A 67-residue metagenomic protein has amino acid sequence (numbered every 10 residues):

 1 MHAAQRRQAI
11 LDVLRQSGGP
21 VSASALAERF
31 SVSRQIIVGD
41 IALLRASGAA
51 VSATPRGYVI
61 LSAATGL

Functional and structural regions predicted by a protein language model:
M1-R29: Extreme N-terminal segment that seeds HTH/winged-HTH DNA-binding domains in transcriptional regulators
Q35: Key DNA-contact positions within bacterial/archaeal DNA-binding proteins
A42-L67: HTH-adjacent hinge/linker in prokaryotic transcriptional regulators
